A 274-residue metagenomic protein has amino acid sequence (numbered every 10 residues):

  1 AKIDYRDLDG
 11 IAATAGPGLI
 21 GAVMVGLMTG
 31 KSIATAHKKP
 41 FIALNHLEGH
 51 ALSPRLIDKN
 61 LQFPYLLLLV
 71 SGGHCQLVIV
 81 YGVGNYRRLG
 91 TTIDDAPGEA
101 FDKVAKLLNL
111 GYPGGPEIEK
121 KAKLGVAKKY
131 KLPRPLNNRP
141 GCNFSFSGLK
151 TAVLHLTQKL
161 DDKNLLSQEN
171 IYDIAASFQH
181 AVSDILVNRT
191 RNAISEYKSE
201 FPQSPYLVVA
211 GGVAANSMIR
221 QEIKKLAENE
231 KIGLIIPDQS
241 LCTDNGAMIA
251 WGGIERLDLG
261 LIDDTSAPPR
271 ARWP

Functional and structural regions predicted by a protein language model:
A1-K31, T35: Short beta-strand-loop/turn "lid" adjacent to the catalytic site in phosphate-handling enzymes
D4-A15, E200-V213, I235-P237: Short glycine-rich phosphate-binding loop at a beta-alpha junction
A43-L44, Y206-L207, I223-M248: Conserved phosphate-binding/catalytic loops in two-lobed NTP-binding clefts
L44-L66: Conserved phosphate-binding catalytic cores of ATP/NTP-utilizing and phosphoryl-transfer enzymes
L52, P237-P274: Glycine-rich phosphate-binding/hydrolytic loop that grips phosphoryl groups
K59, Y81-V126, K150-K159: Glycine-rich phosphate-binding loop plus the immediately following alpha-helix
L67-L69, C75-I79: Short beta-strand scaffold segments in enzyme catalytic cores
K120-L207, N216-E230, G260: A contiguous, well-structured pocket-lining segment that forms one wall/lid of small-molecule binding clefts in soluble
